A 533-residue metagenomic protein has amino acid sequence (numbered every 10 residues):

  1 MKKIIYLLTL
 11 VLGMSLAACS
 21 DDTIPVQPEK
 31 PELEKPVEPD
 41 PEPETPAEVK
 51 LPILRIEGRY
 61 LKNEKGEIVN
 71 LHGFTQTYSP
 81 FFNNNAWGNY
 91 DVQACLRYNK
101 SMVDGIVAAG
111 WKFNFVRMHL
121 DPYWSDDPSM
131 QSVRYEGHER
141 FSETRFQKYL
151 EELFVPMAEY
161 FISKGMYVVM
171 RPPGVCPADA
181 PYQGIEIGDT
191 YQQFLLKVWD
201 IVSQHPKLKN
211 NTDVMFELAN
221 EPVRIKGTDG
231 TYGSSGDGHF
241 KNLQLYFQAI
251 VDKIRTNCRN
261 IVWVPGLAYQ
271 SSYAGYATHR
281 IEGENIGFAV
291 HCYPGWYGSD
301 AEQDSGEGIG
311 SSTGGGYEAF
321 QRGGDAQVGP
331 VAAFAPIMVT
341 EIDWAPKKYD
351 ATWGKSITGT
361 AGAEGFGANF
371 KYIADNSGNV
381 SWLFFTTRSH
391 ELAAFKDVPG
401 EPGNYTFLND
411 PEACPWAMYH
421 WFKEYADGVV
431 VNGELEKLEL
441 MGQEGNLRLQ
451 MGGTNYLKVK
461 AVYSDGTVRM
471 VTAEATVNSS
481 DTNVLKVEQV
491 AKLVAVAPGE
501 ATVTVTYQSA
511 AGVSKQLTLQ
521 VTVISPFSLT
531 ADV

Functional and structural regions predicted by a protein language model:
M1-I4, A18: Positively charged n-region of N-terminal signal peptides that target proteins for export
L8-S15: Bacterial N-terminal signal peptides
L16-A47, V513-K515: Bacterial Sec-dependent N-terminal signal peptides
P46-E136: N-terminal structural segment of carbohydrate-active enzymes
L51-I53, Y78, F82-Y98, Q183-M215 (+2 more regions): Extracellular glycoside hydrolase catalytic/binding regions
D91-F115, W124, V133-G174, P181-M215 (+1 more regions): An active-site-proximal structural segment forming one wall of the substrate-binding cleft that immediately precedes
S125-S129, M170-R171, P177-A180, I225-T228 (+1 more regions): Short acidic/His/Gly/Ser-rich catalytic and metal-binding motifs that mark active-site loops of diverse hydrolases
N432-V533: Extracytoplasmic soluble-region selector
